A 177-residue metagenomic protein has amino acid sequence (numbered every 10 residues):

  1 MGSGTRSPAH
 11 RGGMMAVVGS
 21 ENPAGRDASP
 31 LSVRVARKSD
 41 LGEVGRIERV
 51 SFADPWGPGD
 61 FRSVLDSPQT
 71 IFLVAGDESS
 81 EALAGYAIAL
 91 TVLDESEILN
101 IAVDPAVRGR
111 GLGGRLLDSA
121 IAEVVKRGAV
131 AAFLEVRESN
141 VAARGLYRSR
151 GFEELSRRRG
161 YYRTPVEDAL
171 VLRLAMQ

Functional and structural regions predicted by a protein language model:
M1-M15: N-terminal amphipathic/basic-hydrophobic helices that include classical n-h-c signal peptides and signal-anchor
A16, E135, E153-L170: Conserved catalytic-core motifs of GNAT/GCN5-like acyltransferases
A16-D27, V35-R110, G114-R127, A175-Q177: Acetyl-CoA-dependent GNAT
D104, R108, R137-S139, T164: Residue-level recognition of the GNAT/N-acetyltransferase active site
L117, S139-A143, G160-P165: Short glycine/proline-centered loop/turn elements that form peptide/ligand docking sites
V124-E135, R158: Conserved GNAT acetyl-CoA-binding A-motif
Y147, F152, L172: Conserved active-site tyrosine of GNAT-family acetyltransferases
